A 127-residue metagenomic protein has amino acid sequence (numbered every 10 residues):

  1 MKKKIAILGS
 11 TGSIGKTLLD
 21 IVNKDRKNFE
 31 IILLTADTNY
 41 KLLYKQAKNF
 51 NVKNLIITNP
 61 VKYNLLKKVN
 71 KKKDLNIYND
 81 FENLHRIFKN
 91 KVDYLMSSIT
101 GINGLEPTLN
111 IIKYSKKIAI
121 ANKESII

Functional and structural regions predicted by a protein language model:
M1-K53: N-terminal Rossmann-like dinucleotide-binding module
G12, P60-V61, K123-S125: Short, ordered loop/turn segments at secondary-structure junctions
Y40-L43, V61-L66: Short, charged/polar "capping" segments at the starts of alpha-helices and the immediately preceding loops
N51-N54, K72-L75, Y114-K117: A short helix->loop->beta-strand "cap" motif at the edges of active sites that frequently abuts
I56-T58, L75-N83: Short acidic-hydrophobic, aromatic-tinged amphipathic segments that line or gate anion-handling sites
I57, M96-S98, I120: Redox-cofactor binding/interface segments in oxidoreductases and associated redox assembly factors
L66, G101-Y114, K123-I127: Rossmann-fold NAD(P)-binding glycine/threonine-rich loop
N79-I111: Beta-loop-alpha module in the N-terminal Rossmann-like domain of NAD(P)-dependent dehydrogenases, especially those
